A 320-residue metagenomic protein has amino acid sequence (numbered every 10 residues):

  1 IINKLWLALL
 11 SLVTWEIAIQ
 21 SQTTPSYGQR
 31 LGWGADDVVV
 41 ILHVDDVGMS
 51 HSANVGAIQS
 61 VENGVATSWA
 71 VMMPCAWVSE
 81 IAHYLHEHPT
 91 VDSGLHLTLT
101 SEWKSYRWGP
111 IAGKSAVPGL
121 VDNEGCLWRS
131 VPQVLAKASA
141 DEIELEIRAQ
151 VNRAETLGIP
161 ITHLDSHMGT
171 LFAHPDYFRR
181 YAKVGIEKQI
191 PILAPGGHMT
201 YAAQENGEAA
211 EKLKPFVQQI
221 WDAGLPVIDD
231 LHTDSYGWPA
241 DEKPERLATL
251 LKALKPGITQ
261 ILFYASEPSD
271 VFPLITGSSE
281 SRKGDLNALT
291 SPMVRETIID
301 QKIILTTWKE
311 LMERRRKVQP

Functional and structural regions predicted by a protein language model:
K4-E16: Bacterial N-terminal signal peptides
I19-I41: N-terminal pre-catalytic segment of deacetylase/amide-hydrolase enzymes
V39-I41, A66-S68, T90-G94, I161-D165 (+3 more regions): Structural preference for beta-strand elements that scaffold enzyme active sites
H51-C75: A short alpha/beta connector and helix-capping loop motif
A57-N63, E80-D92, P110-D122, T156 (+1 more regions): Acidic (Asp/Glu)-rich catalytic clusters
W108-V134, S278: Active-site gating loops and adjacent loop-to-helix segments of metal-dependent hydrolytic enzymes
A140, E144-W221, L225-P226, G237-P244 (+1 more regions): Catalytic domains of cell-wall/extracellular-matrix polysaccharide-remodeling enzymes, centered on de-N-acetylation
I192-L193, I275-P320: C-terminal domain-boundary segment and adjacent tail
